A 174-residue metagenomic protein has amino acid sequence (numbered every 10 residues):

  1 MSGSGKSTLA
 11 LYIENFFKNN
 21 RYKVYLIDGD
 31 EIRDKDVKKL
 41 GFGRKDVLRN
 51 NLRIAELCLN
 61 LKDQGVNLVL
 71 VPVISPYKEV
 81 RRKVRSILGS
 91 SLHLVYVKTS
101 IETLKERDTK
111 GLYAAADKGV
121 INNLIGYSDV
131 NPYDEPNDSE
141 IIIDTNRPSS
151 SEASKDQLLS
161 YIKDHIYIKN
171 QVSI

Functional and structural regions predicted by a protein language model:
M1: P-loop (Walker A) phosphate-binding loop of NTP-binding proteins
S4, L11-L57: Conserved substrate/cofactor phosphate-moiety recognition/catalytic segment in nucleotide-dependent phosphotransferases
N15, E56-L59, R82, S160: Surface-exposed alpha-helical segments enriched in charged/polar residues
V24-L26, L92-Y96, E140-I142: Conserved beta-strand scaffold positions in the cores of enzyme catalytic domains, especially in NTP/NDP-utilizing
K35, K39-G41, C58-D117, G126: ATP-dependent NMP and nucleoside kinases share a basic, alpha-helical "lid"
R44-A55, K78-R81, K98-E102, P148 (+1 more regions): Amphipathic alpha-helical transducer elements in NTP-driven molecular machines
K98-I101, E106-D156, I162-I174: Small-molecule kinase domains that catalyze NTP-dependent phosphoryl transfer to phosphate-bearing small molecules
